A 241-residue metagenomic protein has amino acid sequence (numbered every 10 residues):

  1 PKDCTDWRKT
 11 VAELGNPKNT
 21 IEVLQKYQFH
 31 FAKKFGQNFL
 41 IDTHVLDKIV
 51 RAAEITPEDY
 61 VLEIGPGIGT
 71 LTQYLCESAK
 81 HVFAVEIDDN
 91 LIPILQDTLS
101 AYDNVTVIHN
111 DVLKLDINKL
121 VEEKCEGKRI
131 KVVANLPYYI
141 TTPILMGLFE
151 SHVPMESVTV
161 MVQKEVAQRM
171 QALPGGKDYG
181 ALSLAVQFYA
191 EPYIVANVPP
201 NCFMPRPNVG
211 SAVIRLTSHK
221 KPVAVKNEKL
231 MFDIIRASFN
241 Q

Functional and structural regions predicted by a protein language model:
C4-A237, Q241: Catalytic cores of RNA-modifying enzymes
